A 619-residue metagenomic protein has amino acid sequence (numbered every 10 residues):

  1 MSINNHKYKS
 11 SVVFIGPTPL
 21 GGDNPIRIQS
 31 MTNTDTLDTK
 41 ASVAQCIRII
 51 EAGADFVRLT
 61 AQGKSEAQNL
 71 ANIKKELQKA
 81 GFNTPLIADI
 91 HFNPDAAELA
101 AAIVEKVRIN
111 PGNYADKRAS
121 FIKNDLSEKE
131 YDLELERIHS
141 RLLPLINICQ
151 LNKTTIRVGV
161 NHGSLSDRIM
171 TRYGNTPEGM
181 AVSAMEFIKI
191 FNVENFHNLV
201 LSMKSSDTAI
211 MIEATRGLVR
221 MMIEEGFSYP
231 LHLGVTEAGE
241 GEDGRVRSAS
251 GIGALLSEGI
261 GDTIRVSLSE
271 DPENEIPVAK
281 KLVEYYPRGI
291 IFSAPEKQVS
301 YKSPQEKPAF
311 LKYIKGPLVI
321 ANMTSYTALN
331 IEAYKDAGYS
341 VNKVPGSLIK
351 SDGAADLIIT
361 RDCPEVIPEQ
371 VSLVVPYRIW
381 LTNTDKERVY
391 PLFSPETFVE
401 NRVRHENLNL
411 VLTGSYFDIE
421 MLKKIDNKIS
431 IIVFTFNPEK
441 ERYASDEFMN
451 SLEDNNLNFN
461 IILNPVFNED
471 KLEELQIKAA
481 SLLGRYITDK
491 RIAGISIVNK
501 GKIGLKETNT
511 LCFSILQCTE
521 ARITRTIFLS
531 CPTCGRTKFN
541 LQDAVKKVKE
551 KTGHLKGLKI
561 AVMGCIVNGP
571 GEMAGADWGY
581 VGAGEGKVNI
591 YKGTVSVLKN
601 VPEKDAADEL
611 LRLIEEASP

Functional and structural regions predicted by a protein language model:
M1-M31, T36, I146, Q150-N152 (+2 more regions): N-terminal amphipathic alpha-helix/helix-capping segment at the start of soluble metabolic enzymes
D23-A41, P85-N93, I169-A181, T236-V246 (+3 more regions): Active-site mouth loops of central-metabolism enzymes
I26-T32, V57-L59, T84-I90, V107-I109 (+14 more regions): Hydrophobic faces of well-ordered beta-strands that scaffold small-molecule active sites in alpha/beta enzyme cores
N33, A54-L77, P111-K123, K129-L133 (+3 more regions): Glycine-rich, proline-tolerant flexible connector loops at the mouths of alpha/beta enzymes
A61-I103, T327-I331, K343-V344, E365-E369 (+2 more regions): N-terminal active-site wall of soluble small-molecule enzyme domains
E66-A88, R137-K153, L218-F227, Y377-I379 (+1 more regions): Alpha-helix-loop-beta-strand connector modules within alpha/beta enzyme cores
E105-S140, R168-E178, L381-Y390, F434 (+1 more regions): Glycine-rich tight-turn/loop motif centered on a GG-T
D125-I138, L142, N147, I169-L311 (+2 more regions): Catalytic alpha/beta core domains of metabolic enzymes, predominantly
